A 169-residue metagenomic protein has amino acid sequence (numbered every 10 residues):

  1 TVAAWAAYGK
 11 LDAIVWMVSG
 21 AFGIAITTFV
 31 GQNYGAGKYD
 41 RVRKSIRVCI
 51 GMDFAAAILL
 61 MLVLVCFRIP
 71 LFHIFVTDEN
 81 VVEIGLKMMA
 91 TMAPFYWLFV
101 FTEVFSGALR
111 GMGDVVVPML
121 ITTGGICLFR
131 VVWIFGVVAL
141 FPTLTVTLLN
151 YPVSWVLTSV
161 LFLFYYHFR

Functional and structural regions predicted by a protein language model:
T1, V115-V116, T143-L144: Membrane-helix interface segments
T1-D12, K87, Y151: Loop-to-helix entry region at the N-terminal start of transmembrane alpha-helices in multi-pass membrane transporters
W5-R68, F99-T122: Small-residue-rich hydrophobic transmembrane alpha-helices
V30-F95, V137-R169: Short alpha-helical transmembrane segments in multi-pass integral membrane proteins
G124-R130, S154: Hydrophobic membrane-spanning alpha-helices of multi-pass integral membrane proteins
L128-V138: Transmembrane alpha-helical segments of integral membrane proteins
